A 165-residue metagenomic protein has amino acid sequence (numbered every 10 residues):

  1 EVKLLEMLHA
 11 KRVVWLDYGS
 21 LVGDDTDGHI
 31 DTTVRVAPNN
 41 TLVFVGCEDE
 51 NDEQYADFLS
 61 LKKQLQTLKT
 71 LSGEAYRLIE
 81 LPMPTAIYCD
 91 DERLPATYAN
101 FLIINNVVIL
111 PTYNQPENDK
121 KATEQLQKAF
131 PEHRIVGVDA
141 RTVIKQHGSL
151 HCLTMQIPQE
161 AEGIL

Functional and structural regions predicted by a protein language model:
E1-L165: Histidine/cysteine-enriched polar flanking segments
